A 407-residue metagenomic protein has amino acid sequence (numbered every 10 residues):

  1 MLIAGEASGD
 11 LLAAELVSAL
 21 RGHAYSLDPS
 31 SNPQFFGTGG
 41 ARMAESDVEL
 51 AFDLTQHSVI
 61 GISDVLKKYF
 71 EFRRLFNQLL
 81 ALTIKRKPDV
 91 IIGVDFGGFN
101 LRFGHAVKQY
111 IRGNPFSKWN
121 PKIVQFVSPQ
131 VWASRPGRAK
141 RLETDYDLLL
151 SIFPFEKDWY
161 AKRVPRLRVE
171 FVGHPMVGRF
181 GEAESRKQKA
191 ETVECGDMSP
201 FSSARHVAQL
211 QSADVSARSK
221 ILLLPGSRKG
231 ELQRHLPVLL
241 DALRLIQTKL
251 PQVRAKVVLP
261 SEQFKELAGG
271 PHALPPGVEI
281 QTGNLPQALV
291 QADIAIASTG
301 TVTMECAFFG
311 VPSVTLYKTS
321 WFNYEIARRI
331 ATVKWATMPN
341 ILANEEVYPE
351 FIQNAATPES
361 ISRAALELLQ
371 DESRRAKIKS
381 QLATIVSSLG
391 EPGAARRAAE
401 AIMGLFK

Functional and structural regions predicted by a protein language model:
M1-K407: Nucleotide-activated sugar donor-binding and catalytic core shared by glycosyltransferases and related lipid-linked
